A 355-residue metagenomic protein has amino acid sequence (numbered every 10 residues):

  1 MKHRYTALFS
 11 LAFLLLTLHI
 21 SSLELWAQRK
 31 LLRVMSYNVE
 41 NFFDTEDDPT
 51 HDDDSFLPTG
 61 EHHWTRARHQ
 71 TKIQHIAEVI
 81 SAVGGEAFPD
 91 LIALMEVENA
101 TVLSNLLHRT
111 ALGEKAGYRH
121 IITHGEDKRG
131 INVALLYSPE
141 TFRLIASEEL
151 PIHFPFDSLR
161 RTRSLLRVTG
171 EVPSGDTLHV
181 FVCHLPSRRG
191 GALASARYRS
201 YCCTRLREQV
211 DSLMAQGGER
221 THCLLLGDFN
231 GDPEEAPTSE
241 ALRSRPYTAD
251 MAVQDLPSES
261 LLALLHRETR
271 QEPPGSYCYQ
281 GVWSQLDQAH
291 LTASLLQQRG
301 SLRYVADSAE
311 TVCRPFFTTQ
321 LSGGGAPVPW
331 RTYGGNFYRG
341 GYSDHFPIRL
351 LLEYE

Functional and structural regions predicted by a protein language model:
M1-R29: Bacterial Sec-dependent N-terminal signal peptides
L25-G113, I121-I131, G323-A326, N336 (+1 more regions): N-terminal, active-site-proximal structural segment of metallo-dependent hydrolase catalytic domains
V34-V39, H69-K72, I76, I80-L103 (+6 more regions): Active-site beta-strand/loop signature of hydrolases that rely on acidic residues for catalysis
T45, T101-S104, R129-N132, R189-A192 (+2 more regions): Extracytoplasmic/secreted cell-surface and envelope-processing proteins
T50-D53, P173-D176, V180-S195: Active-site His/acidic residue clusters
H62-I73, E96-A100, E126-R129, S158-R161 (+3 more regions): Solvent-exposed, acidic/flexible segments
V97-L185: Structured beta-strand-rich core segments of catalytic domains in phosphoester-bond hydrolases
D211-L224, G231-E355: Metal-dependent phosphoester-hydrolase catalytic domains
